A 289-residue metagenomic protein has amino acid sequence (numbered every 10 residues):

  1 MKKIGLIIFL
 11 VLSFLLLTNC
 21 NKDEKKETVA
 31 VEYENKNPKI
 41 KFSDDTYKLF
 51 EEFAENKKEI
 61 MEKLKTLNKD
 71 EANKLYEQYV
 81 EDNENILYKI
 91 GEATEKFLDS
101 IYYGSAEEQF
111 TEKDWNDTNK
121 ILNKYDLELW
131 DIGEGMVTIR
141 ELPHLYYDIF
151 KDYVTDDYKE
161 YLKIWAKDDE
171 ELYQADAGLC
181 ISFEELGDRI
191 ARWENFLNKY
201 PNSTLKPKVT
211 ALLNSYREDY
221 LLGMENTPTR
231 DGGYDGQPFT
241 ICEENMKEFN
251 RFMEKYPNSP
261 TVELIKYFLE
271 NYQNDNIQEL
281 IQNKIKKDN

Functional and structural regions predicted by a protein language model:
K2-L10: Sec-dependent signal peptide recognition, specifically the positively charged N-region followed immediately by
L15-N19: C-terminal motif of bacterial Sec signal peptides marking the signal peptidase cleavage site
N21-D23: Bacterial signal peptide processing site
V29-I139: N-terminal Sec/ER secretory leader and immediately downstream segment of secreted/extracellular precursors
T118, I149-V154, Y158-G187, D219-M253: Short coil/linker segments at helix-helix boundaries
D148-D156, F196-K208, F252-E263: Short solvent-exposed coil/turn linkers within tandem alpha-helical repeat scaffolds
T210-L221: Short N-proximal segments of mature Sec-exported proteins
E218, D231-N289: A cross-kingdom marker for long, charged
